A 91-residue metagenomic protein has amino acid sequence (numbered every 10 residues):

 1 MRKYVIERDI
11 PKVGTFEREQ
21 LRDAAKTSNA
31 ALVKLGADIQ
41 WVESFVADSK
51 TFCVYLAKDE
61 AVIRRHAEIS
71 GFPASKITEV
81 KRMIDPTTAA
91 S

Functional and structural regions predicted by a protein language model:
M1-V33, Q40, R82-S91: Short S/T/G/P-rich N-terminal loop/turn motif that feeds into the first structured element of a domain
R2-R8, F52-A61: A broadly tuned preference for mixed-charge, low-complexity surface segments
A24-T27, F52, H66: Residues within well-formed alpha-helices
N29, T51-Y55, D59, S75 (+1 more regions): Short amphipathic alpha-helical patches
A37-E43, K76: A short linear hydrophobic-aromatic micro-motif
W41-V54, A61-I63: Amphipathic, hydrophobic secondary-structure cores in small proteins
L56-M83: An amphipathic, aromatic/His-enriched active-site/gating alpha helix that lines ligand/cofactor pockets
